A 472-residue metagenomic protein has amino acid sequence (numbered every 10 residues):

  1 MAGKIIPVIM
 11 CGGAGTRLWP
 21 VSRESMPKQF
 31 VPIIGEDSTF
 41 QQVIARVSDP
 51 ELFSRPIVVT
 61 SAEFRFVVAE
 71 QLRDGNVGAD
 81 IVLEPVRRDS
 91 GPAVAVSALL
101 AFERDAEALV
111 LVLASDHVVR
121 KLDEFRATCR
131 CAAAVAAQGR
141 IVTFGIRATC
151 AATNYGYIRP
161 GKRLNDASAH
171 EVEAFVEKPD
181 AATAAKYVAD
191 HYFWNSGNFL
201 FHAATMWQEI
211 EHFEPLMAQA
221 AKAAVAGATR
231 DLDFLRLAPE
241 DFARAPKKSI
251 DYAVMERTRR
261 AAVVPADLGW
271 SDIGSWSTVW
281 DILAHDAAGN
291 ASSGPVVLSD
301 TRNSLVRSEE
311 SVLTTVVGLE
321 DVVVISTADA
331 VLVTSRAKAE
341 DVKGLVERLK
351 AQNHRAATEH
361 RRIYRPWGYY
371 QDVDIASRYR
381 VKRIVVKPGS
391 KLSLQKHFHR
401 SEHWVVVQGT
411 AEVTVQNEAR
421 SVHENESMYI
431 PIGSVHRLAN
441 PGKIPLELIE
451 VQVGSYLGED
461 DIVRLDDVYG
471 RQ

Functional and structural regions predicted by a protein language model:
M1-I9, T16-P27, P32-A114, V118-E124 (+2 more regions): Conserved N-terminal catalytic core of the sugar/cofactor nucleotidyltransferase
A2-I5, F53-S54, V77-G78, D105-A108 (+8 more regions): Short coil/turn connectors at secondary-structure junctions
A2-K4, A204-V405, T410-Y429, H436 (+3 more regions): Left-handed beta-helix
M10, L113, V406, V451: Catalytic metal- and UDP-sugar-binding loop of GT-A-like glycosyltransferases, i.e., residues flanking the conserved
Q29, Q42, R46, V67 (+12 more regions): Alpha-helical scaffold segments in soluble metabolic enzymes
R87-P92, C150-A152, A181-A182, W270-S271 (+1 more regions): A short acidic, often aromatic-flanked loop/helix-cap motif at beta-alpha or helix-coil junctions that lines enzyme
K121-R244, A262, S311: Conserved core of the sugar-phosphate nucleotidyltransferase
L448: Noncatalytic nucleic-acid binding interfaces
